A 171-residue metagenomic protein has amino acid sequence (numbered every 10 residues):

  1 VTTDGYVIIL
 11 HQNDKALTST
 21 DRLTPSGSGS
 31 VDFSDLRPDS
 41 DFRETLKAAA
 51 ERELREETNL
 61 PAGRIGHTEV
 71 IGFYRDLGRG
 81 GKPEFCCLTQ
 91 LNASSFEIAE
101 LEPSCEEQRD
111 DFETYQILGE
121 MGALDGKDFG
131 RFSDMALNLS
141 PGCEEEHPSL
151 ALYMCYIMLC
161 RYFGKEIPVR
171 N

Functional and structural regions predicted by a protein language model:
V1-T3: Short beta-strand scaffold segments in enzyme catalytic cores
G5-R52, L60, R75: Conserved Nudix-box catalytic region and its N-terminal flanking loop in Nudix hydrolases and closely related
I9, G72, Q116-I117: Structural signal for conserved beta-strand scaffold positions within catalytic alpha/beta enzyme cores
S19-L23, G27-S28, S34, P38 (+1 more regions): Nudix hydrolase/Nudix homology domain
R43-L101: Extended serine/threonine-enriched, polar tracts that run as long, contiguous segments within proteins
